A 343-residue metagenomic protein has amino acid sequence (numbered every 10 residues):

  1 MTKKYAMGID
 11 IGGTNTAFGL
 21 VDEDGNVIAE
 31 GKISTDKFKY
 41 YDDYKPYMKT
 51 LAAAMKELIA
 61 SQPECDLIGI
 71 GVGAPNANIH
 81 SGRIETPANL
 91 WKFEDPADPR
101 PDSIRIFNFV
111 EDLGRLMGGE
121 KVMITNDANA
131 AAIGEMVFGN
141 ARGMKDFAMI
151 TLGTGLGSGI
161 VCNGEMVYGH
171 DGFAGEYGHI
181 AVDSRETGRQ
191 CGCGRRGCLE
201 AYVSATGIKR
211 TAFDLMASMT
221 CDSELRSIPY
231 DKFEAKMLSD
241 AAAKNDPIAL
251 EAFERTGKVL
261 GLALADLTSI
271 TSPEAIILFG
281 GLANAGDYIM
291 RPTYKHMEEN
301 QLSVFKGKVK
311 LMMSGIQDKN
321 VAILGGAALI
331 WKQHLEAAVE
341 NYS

Functional and structural regions predicted by a protein language model:
K3-K49, C65, E85-T86, M166 (+1 more regions): Short glycine-rich, Thr/Ser-proximal phosphate-binding strand/loop in the N-terminal lobe of ATP-dependent enzymes
N15, N76, P273-H296: Glycine-rich phosphate-binding loops at beta-strand->alpha-helix junctions
V21, M123-M136, N284-S343: Glycine-rich phosphate-binding/hydrolytic loop that grips phosphoryl groups
Y41, K45-A52, I68-G69, N76-D146 (+1 more regions): Glycine-rich phosphate-binding loop and adjoining helix at the ATP-binding site of ATP-dependent phosphoryl-transfer
L51-I70, K121-V122, M216, L264-I276: Phosphate/pyrophosphate-binding loops at sites that engage ATP/ADP/AMP, CoA/4′-phosphopantetheine, polyphosphate
I124, A128, V182-T220, A328: Glycine-rich phosphate-binding loop plus the immediately following alpha-helix
N140-Y202: Glycine-rich phosphate-binding loop of actin/hexokinase-like ATP-binding domains
L199-A275, V309-K310: A mobile "lid/hinge" subdomain adjacent to the ATP/sugar-phosphate binding pocket shared across diverse ATP-dependent
